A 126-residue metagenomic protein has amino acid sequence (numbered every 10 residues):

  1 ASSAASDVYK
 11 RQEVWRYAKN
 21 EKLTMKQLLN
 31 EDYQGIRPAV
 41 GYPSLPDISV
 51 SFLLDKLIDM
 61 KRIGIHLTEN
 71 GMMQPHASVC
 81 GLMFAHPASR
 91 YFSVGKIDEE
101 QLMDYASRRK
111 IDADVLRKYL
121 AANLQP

Functional and structural regions predicted by a protein language model:
A1-Y9: Single conserved hydrophobic/aromatic residue that forms the stacking wall/gate of nucleotide- or nucleobase-binding
R11-S89, E100, Y119: Small-residue-enriched alpha-helical segments and adjacent helix-cap loops that form tight helix-helix packing
V79, M83-P126: Charged substrate- and nucleic-acid-binding regions of tRNA-handling and nucleotidyl-transfer enzymes, centered on
